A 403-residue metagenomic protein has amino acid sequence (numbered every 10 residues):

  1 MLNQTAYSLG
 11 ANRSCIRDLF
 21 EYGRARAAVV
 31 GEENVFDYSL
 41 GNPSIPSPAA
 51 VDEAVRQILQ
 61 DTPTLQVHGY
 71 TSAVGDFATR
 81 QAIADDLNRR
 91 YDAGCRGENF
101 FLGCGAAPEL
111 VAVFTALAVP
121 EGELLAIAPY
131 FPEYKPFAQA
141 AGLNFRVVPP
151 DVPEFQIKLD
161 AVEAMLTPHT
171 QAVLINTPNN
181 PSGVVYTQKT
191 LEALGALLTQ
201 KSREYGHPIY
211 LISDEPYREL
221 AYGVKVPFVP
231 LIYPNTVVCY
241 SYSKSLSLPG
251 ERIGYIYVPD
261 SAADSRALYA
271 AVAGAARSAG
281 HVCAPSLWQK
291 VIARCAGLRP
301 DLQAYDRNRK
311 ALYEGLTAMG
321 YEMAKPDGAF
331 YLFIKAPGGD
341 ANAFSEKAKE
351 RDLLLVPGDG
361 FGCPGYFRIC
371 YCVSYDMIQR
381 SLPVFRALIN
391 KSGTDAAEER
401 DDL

Functional and structural regions predicted by a protein language model:
L2, A6-G105, A112, C295-L298 (+1 more regions): N-terminal small-domain helix-loop-helix segment of the aminotransferase-like
V35-D37, C239, E322-D327, D359-G360: Short beta-strand
L65-G206, R218-Y233, V237, I378 (+2 more regions): Conserved core of the PLP fold type I
S213, R309-K310, L382: Short amphipathic alpha-helical/adjacent loop interface patches that line ligand and macromolecule-binding sites
P234-D306, K310: Conserved core segment of the aminotransferase class I/II
S286-A293, Y305-T317, M323-K335, G365: Conserved glycine-rich beta-strand-loop-beta hairpin in the small C-terminal domain of fold type I
Y331-G338, D352-N390: Conserved PLP-binding active-site segment of the aspartate aminotransferase-like
